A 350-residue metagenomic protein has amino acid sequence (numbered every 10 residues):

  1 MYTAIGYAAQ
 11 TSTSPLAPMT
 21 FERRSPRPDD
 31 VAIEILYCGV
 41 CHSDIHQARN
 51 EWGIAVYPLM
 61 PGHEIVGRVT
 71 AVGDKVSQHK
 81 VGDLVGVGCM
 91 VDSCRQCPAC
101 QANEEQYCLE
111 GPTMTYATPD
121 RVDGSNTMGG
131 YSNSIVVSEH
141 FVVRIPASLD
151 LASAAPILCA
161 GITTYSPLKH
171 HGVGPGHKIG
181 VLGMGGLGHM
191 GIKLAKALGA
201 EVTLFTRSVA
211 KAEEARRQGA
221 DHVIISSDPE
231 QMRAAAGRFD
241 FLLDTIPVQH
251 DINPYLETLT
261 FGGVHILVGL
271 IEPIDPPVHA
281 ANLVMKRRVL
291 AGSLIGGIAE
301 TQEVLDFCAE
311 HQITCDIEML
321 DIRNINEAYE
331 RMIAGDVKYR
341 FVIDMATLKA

Functional and structural regions predicted by a protein language model:
Y2-A4, I298-A350: C-terminal hydrophobic helical "lid"/dimerization subdomain of Rossmann-like NAD(P)H-dependent oxidoreductases
E22-C38, E51-Q101, Q106, M128 (+1 more regions): Glycine-rich beta-strand-centered segment in the early N-terminal region that forms part of a ligand/cofactor-binding
L84, K178, G263-V264, V289: Short glycine-centered segments of the SAM/dcSAM-binding site in methyltransferase folds
C94-L182: NAD(P)H dinucleotide-binding glycine-rich loop of Rossmann-like/cofactor-binding domains, especially the beta1-alpha1
P175-M184, L194-P254: Adenosine-nucleotide cofactor-binding segment
G188-H189: N-terminal Rossmann-fold NAD(P) dinucleotide-binding loop
L259-T260: Helix-to-beta-strand junctions that scaffold the AdoMet/dcAdoMet cofactor pocket in Class I SAM-dependent enzymes
I266, P277-E318: Rossmann-fold dehydrogenase core element
